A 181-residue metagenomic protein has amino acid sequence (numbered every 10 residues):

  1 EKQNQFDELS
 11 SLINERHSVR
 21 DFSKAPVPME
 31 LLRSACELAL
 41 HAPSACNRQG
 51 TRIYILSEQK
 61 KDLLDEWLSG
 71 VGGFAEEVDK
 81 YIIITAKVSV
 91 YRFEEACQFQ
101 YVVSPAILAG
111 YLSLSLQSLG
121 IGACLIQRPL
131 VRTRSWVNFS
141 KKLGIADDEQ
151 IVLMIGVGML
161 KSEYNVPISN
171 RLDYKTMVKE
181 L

Functional and structural regions predicted by a protein language model:
E1-L181: Acidic, surface-exposed loops and disordered segments
